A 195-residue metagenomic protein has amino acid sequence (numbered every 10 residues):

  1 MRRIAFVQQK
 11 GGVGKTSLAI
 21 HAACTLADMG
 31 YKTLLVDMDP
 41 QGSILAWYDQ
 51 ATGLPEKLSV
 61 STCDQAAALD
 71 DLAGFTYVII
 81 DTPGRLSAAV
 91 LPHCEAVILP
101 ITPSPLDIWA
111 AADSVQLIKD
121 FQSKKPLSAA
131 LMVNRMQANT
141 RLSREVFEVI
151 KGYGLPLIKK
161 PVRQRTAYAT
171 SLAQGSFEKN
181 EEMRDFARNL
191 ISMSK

Functional and structural regions predicted by a protein language model:
R3-Q9, V13, I20, C24-I79 (+4 more regions): P-loop/Walker-type NTP enzyme "switch/lid" segment
K32-T33, V78, V97, L127-A129 (+1 more regions): Hydrophobic anchor at the start of a short beta-strand that flanks the dinucleotide cofactor-binding loop
I44, D81, L99-T102, L131-N134: Conserved beta-strand segments of the P-loop GTPase G domain that flank and frequently precede/overlap
R85-P105, D113: Inter-motif core of Ras-like GTPase G domains
A111-L127, N134: Conserved C-terminal guanine-recognition region of P-loop GTPase G domains, centered on the G4
Q137, F147-G175: Beta-strand-loop-alpha "switch" segments that mediate conformational coupling across diverse proteins
Y168-R188: C-terminal boundary of histidine-terminating zinc-finger modules
L190-K195: Short, hydrophobic alpha-helical segments
